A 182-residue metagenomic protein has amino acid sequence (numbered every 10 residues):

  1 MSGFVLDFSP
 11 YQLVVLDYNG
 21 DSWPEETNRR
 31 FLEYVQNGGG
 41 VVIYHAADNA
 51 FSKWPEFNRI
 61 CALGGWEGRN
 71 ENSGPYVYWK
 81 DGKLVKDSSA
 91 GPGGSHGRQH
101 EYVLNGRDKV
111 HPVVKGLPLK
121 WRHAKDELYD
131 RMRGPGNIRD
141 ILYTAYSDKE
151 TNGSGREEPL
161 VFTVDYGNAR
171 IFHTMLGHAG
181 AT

Functional and structural regions predicted by a protein language model:
M1-L13: Aromatic-Pro/Gly-enriched surface loop or interdomain linker that acts as a lid/target-recognition segment
S2-V5, D21-E25, K149-G153: Acidic-and-aromatic substrate-binding clefts and catalytic sites of carbohydrate-active enzymes
S9, Q36, R133-G134: Alpha-helix boundary recognition
Q12-D17, V35, G40-H45, N105 (+4 more regions): Structural recognition of the beta-strand scaffold that forms the well-ordered cores of secreted hydrolase catalytic
D21, D48-A50, L119, Y146-K149 (+2 more regions): Short, solvent-exposed loop/turn segments at secondary-structure junctions
D21-K115: A glycine-rich, often tryptophan-bearing local segment used as a flexible ligand/cofactor-contacting loop or short
K80-R170: Catalytic beta-strand/loop cores that center a nucleophilic Ser/Cys/Thr and support acyl-enzyme chemistry
